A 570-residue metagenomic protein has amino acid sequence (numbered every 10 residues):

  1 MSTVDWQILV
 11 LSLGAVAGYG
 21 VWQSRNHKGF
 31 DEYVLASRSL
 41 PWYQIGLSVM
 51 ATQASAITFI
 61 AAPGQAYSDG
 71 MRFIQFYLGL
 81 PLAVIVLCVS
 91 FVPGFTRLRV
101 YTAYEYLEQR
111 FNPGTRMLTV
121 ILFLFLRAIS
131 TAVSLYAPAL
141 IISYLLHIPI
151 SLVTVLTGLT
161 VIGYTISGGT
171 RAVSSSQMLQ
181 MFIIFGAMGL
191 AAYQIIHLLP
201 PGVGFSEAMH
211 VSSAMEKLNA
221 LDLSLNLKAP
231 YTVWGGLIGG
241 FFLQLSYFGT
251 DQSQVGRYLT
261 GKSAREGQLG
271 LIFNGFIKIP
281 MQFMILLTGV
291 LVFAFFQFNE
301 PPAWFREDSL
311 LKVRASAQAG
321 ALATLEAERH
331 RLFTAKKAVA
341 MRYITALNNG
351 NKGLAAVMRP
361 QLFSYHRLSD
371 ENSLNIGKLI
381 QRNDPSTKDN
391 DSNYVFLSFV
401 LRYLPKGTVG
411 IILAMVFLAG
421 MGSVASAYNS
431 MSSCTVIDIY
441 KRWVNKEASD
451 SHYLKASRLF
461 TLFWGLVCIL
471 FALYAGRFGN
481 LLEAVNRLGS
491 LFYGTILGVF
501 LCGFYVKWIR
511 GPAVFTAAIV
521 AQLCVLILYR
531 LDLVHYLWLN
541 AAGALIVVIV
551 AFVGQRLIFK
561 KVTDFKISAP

Functional and structural regions predicted by a protein language model:
M1-P570: Membrane-embedded helix-loop-helix hairpins and adjacent transmembrane boundary segments in multi-pass transporters
